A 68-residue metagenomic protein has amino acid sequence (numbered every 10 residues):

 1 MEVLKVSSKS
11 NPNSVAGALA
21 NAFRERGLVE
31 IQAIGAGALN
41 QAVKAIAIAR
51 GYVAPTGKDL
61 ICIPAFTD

Functional and structural regions predicted by a protein language model:
M1-D68: Terminal helix-to-tail segments of small alpha-helical proteins
